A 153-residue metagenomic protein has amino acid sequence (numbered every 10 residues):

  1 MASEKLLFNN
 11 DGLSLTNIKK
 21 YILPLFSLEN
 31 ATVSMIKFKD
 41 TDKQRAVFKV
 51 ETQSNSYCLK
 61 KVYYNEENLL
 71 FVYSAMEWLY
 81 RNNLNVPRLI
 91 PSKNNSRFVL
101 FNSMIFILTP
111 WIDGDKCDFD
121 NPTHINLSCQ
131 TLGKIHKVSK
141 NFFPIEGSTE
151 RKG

Functional and structural regions predicted by a protein language model:
M1-P91: Conserved NTP-binding catalytic cores of kinases and kinase-like/nucleotidyltransferase enzymes across multiple kinase
N30, D40-D42, N102, N121 (+1 more regions): Solvent-exposed, flexible loop/coil residues
A46, V99-S103, L132: Short amphipathic alpha-helical patches
F71-A75, N85, M104-I105, H124 (+1 more regions): Generic hydrophobic, aliphatic-rich segments that mediate packing or membrane embedding
N82, S92, L108-D115, T131-F142: Mid-sequence acidic-hydrophobic segments that form the walls of catalytic/ligand-binding cavities or oligomerization
K93-L127: Conserved structural core of kinase catalytic domains
P122-G153: A cross-family kinase active-site recognition segment
